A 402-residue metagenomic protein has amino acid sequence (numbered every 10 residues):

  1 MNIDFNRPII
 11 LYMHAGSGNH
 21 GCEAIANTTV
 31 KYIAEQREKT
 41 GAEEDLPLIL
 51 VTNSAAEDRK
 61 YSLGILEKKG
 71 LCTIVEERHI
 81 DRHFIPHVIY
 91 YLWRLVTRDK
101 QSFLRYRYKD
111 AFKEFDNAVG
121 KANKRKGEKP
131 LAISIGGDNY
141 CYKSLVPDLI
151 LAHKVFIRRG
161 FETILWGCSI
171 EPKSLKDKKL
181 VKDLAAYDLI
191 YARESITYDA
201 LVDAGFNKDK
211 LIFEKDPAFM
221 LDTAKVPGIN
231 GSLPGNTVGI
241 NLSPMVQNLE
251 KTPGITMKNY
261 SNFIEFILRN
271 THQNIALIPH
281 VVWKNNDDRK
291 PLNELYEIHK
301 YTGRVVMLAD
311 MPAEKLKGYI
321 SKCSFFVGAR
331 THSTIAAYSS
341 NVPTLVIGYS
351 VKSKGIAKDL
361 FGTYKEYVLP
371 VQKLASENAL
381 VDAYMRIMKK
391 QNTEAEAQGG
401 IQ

Functional and structural regions predicted by a protein language model:
M1-Q402: Active-site anion-handling motifs in enzyme catalytic cores
